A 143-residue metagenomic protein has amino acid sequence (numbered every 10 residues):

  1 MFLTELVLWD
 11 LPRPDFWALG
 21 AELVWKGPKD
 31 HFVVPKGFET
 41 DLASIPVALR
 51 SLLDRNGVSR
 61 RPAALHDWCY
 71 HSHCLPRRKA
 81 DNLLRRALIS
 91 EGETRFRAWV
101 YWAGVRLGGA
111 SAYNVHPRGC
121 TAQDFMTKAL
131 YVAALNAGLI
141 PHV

Functional and structural regions predicted by a protein language model:
M1-V143: Extended terminal accessory/targeting regions
